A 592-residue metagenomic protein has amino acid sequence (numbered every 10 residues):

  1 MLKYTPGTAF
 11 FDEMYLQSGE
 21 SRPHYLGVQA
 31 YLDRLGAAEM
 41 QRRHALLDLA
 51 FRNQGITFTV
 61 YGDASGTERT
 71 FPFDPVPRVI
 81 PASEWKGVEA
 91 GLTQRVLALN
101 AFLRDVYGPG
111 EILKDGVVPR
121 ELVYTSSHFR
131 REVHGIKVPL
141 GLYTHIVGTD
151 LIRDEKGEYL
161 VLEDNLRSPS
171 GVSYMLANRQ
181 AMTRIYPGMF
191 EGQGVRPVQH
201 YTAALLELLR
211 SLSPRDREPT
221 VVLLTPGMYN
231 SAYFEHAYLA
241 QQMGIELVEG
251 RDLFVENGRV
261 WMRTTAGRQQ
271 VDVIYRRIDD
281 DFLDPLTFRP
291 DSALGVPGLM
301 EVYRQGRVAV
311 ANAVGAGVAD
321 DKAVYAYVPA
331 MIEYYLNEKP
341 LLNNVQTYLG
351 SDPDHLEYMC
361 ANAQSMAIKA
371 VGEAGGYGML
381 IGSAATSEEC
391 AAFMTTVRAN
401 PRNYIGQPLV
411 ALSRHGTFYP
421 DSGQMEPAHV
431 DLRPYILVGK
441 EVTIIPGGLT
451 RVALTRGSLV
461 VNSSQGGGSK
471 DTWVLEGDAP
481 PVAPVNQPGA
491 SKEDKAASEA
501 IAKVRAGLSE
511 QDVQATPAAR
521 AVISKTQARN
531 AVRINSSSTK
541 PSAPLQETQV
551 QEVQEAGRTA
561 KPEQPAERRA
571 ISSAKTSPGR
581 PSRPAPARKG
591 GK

Functional and structural regions predicted by a protein language model:
M1-K592: Preference for protein termini
